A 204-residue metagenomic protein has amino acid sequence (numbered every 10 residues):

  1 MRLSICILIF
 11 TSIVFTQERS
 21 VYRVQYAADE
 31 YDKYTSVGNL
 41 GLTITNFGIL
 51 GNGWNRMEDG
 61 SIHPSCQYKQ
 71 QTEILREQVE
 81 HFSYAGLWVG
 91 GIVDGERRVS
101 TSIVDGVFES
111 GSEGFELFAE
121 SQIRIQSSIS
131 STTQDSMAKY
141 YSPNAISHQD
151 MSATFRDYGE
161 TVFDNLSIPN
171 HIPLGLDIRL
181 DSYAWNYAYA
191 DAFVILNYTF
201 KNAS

Functional and structural regions predicted by a protein language model:
L3-T16: Sec-dependent N-terminal signal peptides
T16-S204: A long-range scaffold signal marking pre-active-site subdomains of enzyme folds
